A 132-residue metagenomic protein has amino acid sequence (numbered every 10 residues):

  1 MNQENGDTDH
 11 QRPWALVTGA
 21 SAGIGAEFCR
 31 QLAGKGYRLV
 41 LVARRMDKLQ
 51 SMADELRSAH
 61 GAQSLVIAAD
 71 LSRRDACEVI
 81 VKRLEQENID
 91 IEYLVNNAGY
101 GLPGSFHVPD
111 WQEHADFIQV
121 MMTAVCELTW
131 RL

Functional and structural regions predicted by a protein language model:
W14, S21-G23: Conserved glycine-rich cofactor-binding loop
L32: Aromatic pocket-lining residues of Rossmann-like dinucleotide-binding sites
K35-M52: Conserved glycine-rich Rossmann-like NAD(P)H-binding loop of the short-chain dehydrogenase/reductase
M46-D47, A68-V79, W111: The beta1-alpha1 cofactor-binding region of Rossmann-like NAD(H)/NADP(H)-dependent oxidoreductases
N97-L102: Conserved NAD(P)H cofactor-binding loop of Rossmann-fold oxidoreductase domains
S105-I118, C126: Substrate-binding pocket helix/loop in short-chain dehydrogenase/reductase
T129-W130: A short, exposed helix-loop element centered on a Lys and neighboring polar residues
